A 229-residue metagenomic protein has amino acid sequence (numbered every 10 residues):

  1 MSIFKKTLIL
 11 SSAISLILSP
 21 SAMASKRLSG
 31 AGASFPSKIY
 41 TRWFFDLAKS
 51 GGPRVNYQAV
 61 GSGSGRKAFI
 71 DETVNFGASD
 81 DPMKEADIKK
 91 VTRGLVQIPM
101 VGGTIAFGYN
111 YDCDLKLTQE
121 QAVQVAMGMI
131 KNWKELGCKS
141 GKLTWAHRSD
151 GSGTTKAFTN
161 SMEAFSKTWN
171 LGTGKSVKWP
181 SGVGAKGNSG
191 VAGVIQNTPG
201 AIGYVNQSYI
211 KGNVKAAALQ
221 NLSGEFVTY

Functional and structural regions predicted by a protein language model:
M1-I9: Bacterial N-terminal signal peptides that target proteins for export
S11-I17: Bacterial N-terminal signal peptides
S19-S21: Hydrophobic alpha-helical membrane-insertion segments, chiefly the h-region of N-terminal signal peptides
A24-Y229: Exported/periplasmic ABC-transporter solute-binding proteins
